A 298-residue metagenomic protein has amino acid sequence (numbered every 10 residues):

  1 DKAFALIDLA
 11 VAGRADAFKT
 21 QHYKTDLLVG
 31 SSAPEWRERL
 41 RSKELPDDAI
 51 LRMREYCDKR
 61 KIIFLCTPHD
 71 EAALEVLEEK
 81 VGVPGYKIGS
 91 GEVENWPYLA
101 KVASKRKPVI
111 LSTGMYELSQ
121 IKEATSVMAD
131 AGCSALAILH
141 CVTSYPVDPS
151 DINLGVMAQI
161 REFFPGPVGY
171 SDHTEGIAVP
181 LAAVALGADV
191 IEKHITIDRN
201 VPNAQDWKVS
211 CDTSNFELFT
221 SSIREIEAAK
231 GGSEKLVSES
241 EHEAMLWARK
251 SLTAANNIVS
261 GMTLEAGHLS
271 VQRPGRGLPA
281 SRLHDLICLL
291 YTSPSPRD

Functional and structural regions predicted by a protein language model:
D1-S293: Catalytic cores and adjacent flexible loops of soluble metabolic enzymes that perform enolate/carbanion chemistry on
P294-D298: A short, hydrophobic C-terminal helix/tail in secreted or cell-surface proteins
